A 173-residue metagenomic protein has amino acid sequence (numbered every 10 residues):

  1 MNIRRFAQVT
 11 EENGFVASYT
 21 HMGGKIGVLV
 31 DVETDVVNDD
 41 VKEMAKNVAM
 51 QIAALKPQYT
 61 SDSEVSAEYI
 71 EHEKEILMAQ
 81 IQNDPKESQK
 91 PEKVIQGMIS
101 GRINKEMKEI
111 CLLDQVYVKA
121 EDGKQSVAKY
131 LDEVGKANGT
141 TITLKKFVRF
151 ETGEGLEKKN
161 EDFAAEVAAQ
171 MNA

Functional and structural regions predicted by a protein language model:
N2-A173: N-terminal assembly/interaction segments in proteins that build large macromolecular machines
